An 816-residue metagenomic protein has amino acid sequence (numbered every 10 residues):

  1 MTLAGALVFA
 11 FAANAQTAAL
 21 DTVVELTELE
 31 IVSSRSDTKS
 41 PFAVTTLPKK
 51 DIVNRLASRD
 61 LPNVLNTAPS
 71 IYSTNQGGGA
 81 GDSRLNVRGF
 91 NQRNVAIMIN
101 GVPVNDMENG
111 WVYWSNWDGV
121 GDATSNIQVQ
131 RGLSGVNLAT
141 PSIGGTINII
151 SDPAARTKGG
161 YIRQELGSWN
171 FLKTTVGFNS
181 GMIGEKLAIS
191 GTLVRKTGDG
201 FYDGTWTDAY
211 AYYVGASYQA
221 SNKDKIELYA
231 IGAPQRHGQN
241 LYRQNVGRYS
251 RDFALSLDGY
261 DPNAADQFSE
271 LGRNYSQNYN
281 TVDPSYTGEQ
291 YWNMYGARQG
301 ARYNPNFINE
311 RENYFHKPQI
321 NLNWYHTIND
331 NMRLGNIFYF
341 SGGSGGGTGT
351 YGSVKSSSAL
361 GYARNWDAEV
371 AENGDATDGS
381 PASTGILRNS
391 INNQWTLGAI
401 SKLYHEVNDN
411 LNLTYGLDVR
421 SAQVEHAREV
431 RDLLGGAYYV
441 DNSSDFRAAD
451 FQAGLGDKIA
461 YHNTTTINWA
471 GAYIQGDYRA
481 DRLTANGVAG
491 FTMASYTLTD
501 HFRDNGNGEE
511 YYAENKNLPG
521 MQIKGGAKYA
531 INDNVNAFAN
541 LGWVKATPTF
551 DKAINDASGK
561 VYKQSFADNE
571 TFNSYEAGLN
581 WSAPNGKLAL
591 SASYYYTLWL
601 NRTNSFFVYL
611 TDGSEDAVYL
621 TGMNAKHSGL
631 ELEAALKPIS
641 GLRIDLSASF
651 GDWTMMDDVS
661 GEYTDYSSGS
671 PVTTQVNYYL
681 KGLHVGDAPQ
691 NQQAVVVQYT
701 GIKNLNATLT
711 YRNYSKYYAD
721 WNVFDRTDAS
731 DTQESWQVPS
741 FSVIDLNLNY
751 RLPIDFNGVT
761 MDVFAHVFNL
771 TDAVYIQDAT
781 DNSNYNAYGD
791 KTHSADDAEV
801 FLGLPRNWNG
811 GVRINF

Functional and structural regions predicted by a protein language model:
A15-N54, Q92: Short, acidic, small-residue-rich periplasmic hinge/interaction motif at the N-terminus of Gram-negative outer-membrane
P62-P103, S125: Extracytoplasmic beta-strand/coil segments of soluble accessory domains associated with Gram-negative outer-membrane
P103-R131, I150, S256-D258: Short acidic/polar hinge/loop motifs at secondary-structure boundaries that mediate gating or recognition
G159, L166-T197, Y202-N240, V246-T281 (+1 more regions): Transmembrane beta-barrel wall of Gram-negative outer-membrane proteins
K225-N321, T348-R388, S605-V608: Acidic/polar loop-and-plug regions of large Gram-negative outer-membrane beta-barrel proteins
R333-Y339, A530, N536-G542, D568-S628 (+2 more regions): Membrane-embedded beta-barrel scaffold of Gram-negative outer-membrane proteins
D409, Y596-L598, L620-V723, R813-N815: Gram-negative outer-membrane beta-barrel transporters
N713-N722, Y750-F816: C-terminal beta-signal and adjacent terminal beta-strands/loops of Gram-negative outer-membrane beta-barrel proteins
